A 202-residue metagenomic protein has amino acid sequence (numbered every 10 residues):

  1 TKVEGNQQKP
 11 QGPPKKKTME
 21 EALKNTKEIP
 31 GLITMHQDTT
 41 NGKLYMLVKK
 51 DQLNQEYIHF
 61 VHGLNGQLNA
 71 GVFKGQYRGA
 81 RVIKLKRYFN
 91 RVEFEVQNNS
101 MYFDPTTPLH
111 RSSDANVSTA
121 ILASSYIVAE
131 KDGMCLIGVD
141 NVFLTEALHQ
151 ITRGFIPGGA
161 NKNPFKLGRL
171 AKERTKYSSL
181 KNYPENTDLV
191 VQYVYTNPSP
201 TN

Functional and structural regions predicted by a protein language model:
K2-N202: Auxiliary tRNA-acceptor-end handling modules of aminoacyl-tRNA synthetases
